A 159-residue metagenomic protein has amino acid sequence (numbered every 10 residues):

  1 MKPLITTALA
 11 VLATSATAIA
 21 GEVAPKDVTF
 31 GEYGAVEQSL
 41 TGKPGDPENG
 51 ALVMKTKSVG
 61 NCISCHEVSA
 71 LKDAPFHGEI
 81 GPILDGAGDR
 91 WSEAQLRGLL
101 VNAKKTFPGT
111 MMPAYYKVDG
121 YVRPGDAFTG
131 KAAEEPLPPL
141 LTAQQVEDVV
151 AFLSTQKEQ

Functional and structural regions predicted by a protein language model:
M1-A35, Q159: N-terminal export/targeting leaders of redox proteins
E22-K57, K157: Electrostatic cytochrome c docking/interface patches
V36-L40, I83-G86, E135-P139: Second-shell loop/turn segments in exported
P44, E67-K105, G109-A127: Gly/Gly-Pro-rich "capping" loops immediately C-terminal to redox-active cysteine motifs in periplasmic/lumenal
E48-I63, A74-G78, P136-Q144, Q159: Sequence context surrounding c-type heme c attachment/ligation sites in exported
G50, S58-S69, L96, V149 (+1 more regions): The canonical Cys-X-X-Cys-His
K55, D89, V101-K105, A151-E158: Sec-exported extracytoplasmic/periplasmic mature domains
A94-G98, Y115-Q159: C-terminal capping alpha-helices of c-type cytochrome domains
